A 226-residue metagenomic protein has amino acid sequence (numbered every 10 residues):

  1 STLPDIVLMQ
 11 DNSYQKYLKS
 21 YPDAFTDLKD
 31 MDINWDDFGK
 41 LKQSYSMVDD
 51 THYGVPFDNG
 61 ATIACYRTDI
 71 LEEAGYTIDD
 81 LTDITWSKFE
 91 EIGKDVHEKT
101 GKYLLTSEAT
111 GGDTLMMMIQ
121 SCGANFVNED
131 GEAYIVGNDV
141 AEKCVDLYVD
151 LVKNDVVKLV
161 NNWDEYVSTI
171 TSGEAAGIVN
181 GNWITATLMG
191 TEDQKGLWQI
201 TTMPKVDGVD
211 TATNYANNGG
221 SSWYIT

Functional and structural regions predicted by a protein language model:
S1, A124-T191, K195-W198, M203-V206: Extracytoplasmic ligand-binding clamshell segments of periplasmic binding protein
T2, K19-S20, S46-D50, P56-D58 (+5 more regions): Extracellular/periplasmic catalytic domains that process cell-envelope and extracellular macromolecules
D5-M9, G54-P56, I63-C65, L104-S107 (+3 more regions): Structural recognition of the beta-strand scaffold that forms the well-ordered cores of secreted hydrolase catalytic
M9-I63, S87-I92, M117, C122 (+1 more regions): Hinge/lid segment of periplasmic solute-binding proteins
D11-K16, G60-I63, I70-L71, T110-D113 (+2 more regions): Solvent-exposed loop/turn segments at secondary-structure junctions within structured extracellular/periplasmic domains
K29, S46-T114, A124-N162: Helix-loop-helix "hinge/cap" segment bordering the ligand-binding cleft or interdomain interface
Y45, A74, L151-N154, T191-T226: Extracytoplasmic/periplasmic substrate-recognition and gating elements
T51, G60-T62, G101, T114-L115 (+5 more regions): Residues that flank catalytic or metal-binding motifs in active/ligand-binding sites
